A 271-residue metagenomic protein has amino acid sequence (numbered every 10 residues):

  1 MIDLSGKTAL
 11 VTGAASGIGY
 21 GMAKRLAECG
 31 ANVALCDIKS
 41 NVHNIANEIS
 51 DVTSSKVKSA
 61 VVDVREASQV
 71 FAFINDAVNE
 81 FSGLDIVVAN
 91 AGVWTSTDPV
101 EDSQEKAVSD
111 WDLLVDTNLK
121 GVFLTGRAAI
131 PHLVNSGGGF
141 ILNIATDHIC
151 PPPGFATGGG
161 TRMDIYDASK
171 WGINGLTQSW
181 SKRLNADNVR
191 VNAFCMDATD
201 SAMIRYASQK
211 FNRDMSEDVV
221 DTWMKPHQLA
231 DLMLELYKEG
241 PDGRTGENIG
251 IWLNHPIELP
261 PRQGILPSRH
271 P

Functional and structural regions predicted by a protein language model:
D3-A34: Canonical Rossmann dinucleotide-binding motif of NAD(H)/NADP(H)-dependent dehydrogenases/reductases, specifically
K7, G83-L84, L133-H148, A186-V189 (+1 more regions): Active-site loop of short-chain dehydrogenase/reductase
V61-F73, V108: The beta1-alpha1 cofactor-binding region of Rossmann-like NAD(H)/NADP(H)-dependent oxidoreductases
D98-D112: Substrate-binding pocket helix/loop in short-chain dehydrogenase/reductase
G126-R127, Q178: A short, exposed helix-loop element centered on a Lys and neighboring polar residues
L142-G172, T177-Q178, K182-A186, A198-T199: Catalytic loop of short-chain dehydrogenase/reductase
A193, R213-L266: C-terminal helical subdomain
